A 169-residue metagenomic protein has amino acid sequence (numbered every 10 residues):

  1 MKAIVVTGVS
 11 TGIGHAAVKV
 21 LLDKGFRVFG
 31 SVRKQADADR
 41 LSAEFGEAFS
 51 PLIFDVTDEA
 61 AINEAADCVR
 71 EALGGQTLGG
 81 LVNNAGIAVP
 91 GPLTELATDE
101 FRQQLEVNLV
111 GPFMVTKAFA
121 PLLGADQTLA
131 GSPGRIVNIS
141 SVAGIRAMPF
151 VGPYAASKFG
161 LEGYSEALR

Functional and structural regions predicted by a protein language model:
S10-T11: Conserved glycine-rich cofactor-binding loop
P51, L96, Q104-L105: A hydrophobic alpha-helix adjacent to the NAD(P)-binding/active-site core of NAD(P)-dependent oxidoreductases, strongly
F54-A65, T98: The beta1-alpha1 cofactor-binding region of Rossmann-like NAD(H)/NADP(H)-dependent oxidoreductases
A85-V89: Conserved NAD(P)H cofactor-binding loop of Rossmann-fold oxidoreductase domains
P92-L93, E100-R102: Substrate-binding pocket helix/loop in short-chain dehydrogenase/reductase
T116, S157: Active-site helix of classical SDR
S141: Residue(s) in the substrate-gating loop at a strand-loop-helix junction that position the organic substrate next
